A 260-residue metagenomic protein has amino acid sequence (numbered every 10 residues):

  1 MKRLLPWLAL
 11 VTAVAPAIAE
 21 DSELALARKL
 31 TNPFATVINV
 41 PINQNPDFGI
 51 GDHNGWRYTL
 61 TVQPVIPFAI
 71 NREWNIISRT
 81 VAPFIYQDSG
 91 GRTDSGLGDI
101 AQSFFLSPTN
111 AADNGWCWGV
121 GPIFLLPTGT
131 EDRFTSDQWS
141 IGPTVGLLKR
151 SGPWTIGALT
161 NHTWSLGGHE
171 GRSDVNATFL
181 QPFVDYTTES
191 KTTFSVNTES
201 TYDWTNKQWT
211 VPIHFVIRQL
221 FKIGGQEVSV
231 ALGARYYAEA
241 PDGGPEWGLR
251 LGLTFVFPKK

Functional and structural regions predicted by a protein language model:
M1-K2, S78: Short, intrinsically disordered low-complexity segments
K2-L10: Sec-dependent signal peptide recognition, specifically the positively charged N-region followed immediately by
V14-P16: N-terminal signal peptide c-region/cleavage motif recognized by signal peptidases
A19-K260: Transmembrane beta-barrel domains of Gram-negative outer membranes and organellar outer membranes
